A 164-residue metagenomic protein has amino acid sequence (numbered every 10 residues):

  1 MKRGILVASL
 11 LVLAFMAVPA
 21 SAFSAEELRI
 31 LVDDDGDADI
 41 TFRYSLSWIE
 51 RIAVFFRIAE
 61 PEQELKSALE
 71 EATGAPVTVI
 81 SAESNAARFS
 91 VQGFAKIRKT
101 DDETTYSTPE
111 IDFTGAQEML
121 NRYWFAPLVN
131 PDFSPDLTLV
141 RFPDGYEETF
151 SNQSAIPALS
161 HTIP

Functional and structural regions predicted by a protein language model:
M1-A22, F42: Secretory targeting signatures
V12, A20, I30-V32, V79: Generic marker of residues within folded, mature protein domains
V18-E27, T104: Short N-terminal signal/transit or membrane-insertion segments and the immediately adjacent low-complexity/disordered
F23-D39: Short N-terminal segments immediately surrounding and downstream of signal-peptide cleavage
D34-V54, P76, A87, A95-R98: Primarily extracytoplasmic ectodomains and periplasmic/lumenal surface modules that are beta-strand-rich
F55-P61: Short Gly/aromatic-enriched secondary-structure transition segments
Q63-L159: Surface-exposed, acidic/Ser/Thr-rich flexible loop segments
I163-P164: C-terminal low-complexity, Ser/Thr- and acidic/Pro-rich disordered "stalk" regions positioned immediately N-terminal
